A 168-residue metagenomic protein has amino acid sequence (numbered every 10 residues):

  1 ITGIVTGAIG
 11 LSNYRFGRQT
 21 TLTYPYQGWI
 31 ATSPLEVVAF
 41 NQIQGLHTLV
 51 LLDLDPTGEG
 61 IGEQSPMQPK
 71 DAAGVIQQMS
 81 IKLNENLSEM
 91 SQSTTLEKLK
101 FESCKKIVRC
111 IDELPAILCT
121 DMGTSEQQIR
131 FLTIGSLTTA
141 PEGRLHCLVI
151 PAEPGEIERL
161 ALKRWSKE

Functional and structural regions predicted by a protein language model:
I1-T48: Class I SAM-dependent methyltransferase SAM-binding "motif I" and its flanking Rossmann-like core
A39-E168: A contiguous loop/helix-start segment that scaffolds small-molecule binding in enzyme catalytic cores
